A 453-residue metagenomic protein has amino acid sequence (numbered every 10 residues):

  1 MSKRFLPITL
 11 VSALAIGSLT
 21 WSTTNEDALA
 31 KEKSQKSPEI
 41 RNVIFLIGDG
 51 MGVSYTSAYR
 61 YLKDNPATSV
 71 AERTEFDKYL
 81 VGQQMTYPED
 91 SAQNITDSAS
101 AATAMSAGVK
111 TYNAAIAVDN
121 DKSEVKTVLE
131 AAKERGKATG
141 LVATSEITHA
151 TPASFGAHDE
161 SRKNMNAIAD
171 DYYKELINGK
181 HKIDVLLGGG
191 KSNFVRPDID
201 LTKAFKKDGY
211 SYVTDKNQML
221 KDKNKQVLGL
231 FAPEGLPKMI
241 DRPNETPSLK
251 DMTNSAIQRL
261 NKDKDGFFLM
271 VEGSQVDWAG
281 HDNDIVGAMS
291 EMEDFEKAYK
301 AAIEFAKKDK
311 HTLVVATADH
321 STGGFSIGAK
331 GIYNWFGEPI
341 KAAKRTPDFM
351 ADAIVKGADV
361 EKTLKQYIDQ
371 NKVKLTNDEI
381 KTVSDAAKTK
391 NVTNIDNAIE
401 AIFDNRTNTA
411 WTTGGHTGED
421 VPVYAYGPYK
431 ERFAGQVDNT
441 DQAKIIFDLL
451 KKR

Functional and structural regions predicted by a protein language model:
M1-T9: Bacterial N-terminal signal peptides that target proteins for export
S2-K3, K36, I40: Structural motif marking the loop-to-transmembrane transition
L10, L14-L19: Hydrophobic core
S18-Q35: Sec-dependent signal peptide cleavage junction
I40-N42, M51-S57, Y61-I95, A99-T103 (+1 more regions): A post-motif C-terminal structural segment
I40-Y59, M105-S106, K110-D121, V125-G156: Mobile, glycine-rich extracellular loop/lid and propeptide segments that shape or gate substrate/ligand access
